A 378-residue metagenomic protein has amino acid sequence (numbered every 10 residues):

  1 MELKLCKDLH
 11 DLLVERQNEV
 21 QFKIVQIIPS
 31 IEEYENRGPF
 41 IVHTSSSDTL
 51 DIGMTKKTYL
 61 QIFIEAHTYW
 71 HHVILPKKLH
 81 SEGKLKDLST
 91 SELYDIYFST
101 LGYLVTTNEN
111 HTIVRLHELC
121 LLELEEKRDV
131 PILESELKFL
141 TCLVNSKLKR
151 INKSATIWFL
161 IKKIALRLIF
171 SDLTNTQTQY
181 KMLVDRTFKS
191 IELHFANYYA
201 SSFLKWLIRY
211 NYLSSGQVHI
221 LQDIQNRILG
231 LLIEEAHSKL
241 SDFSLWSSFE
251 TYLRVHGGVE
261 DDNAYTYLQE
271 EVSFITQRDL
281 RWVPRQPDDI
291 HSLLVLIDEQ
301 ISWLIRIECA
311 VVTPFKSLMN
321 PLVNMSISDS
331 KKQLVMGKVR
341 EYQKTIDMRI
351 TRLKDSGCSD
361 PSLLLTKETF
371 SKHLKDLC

Functional and structural regions predicted by a protein language model:
M1-N108: Extreme N-terminal leader/anchor segments
L3, N18-Q21, S30-E32, T49 (+15 more regions): Alpha-solenoid helical-repeat scaffolds
C6, V25-I28, L60, I64 (+8 more regions): Alpha-helical repeat solenoid scaffolds
I64, D95-L124, T156-I164: Non-membrane alpha-helical segments in proteins
T100, T187, L229-L232, V339 (+1 more regions): Hydrophobic/aromatic packing residues within the alpha-helices of TPR/SEL1-like helical repeat arrays
R128-C142, L173-T174, K338-L353: Trp- and S/T/G-rich repeat-edge/linker motifs of beta-rich repeat architectures
P131-E299: Eukaryote-skewed repeat-based solenoidal scaffolds used as protein-protein interaction platforms, primarily
I224, K239-C378: Structured C-terminal portions of repeat-based eukaryotic scaffold domains
